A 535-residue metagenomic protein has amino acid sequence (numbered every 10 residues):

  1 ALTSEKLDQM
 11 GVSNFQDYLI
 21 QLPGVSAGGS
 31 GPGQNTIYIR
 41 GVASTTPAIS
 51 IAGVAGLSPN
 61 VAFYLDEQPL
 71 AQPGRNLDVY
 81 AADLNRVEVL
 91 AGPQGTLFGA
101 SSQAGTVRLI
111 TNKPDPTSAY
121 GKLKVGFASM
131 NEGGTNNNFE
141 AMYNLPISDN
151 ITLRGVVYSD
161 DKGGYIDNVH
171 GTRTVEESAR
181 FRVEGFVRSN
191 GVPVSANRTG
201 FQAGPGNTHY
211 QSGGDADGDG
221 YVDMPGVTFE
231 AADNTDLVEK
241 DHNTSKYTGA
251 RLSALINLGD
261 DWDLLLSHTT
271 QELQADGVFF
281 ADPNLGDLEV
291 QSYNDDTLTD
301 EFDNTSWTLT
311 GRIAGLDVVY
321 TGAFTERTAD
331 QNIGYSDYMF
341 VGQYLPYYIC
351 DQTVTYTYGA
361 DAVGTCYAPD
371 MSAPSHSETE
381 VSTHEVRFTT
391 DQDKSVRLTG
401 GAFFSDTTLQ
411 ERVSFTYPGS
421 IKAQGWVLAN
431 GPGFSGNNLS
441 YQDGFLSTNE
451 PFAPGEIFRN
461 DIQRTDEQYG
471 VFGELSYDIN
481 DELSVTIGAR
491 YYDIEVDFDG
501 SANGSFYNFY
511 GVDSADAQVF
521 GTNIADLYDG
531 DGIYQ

Functional and structural regions predicted by a protein language model:
A1-V12, I39-R40, D66, F127-M130: Short, polar/charged loop or turn motifs at beta-strand boundaries
L7, L19, V87-G92, V107-L109 (+1 more regions): Non-catalytic regulatory/gating segments with a bias toward low-complexity or hydrophobic composition
Q16-Q68: Extracytoplasmic beta-strand/coil segments of soluble accessory domains associated with Gram-negative outer-membrane
T36-Y38, I51-A52, V89, S102-V125 (+1 more regions): N-terminal periplasmic accessory domains that precede and gate Gram-negative outer-membrane beta-barrel machines
S44, A128-M130, D160-Y165, D261 (+11 more regions): Structural signature of outer-membrane beta-barrel domains
I51-A91, A141, V183: Short acidic/polar hinge/loop motifs at secondary-structure boundaries that mediate gating or recognition
N131-A275, D303, T379-T383, Q392-S405 (+4 more regions): Transmembrane beta-barrel wall of Gram-negative outer-membrane proteins
I166-K240, D276-Y293, G334-P374, S414-D461 (+1 more regions): Solvent-exposed loop segments that connect transmembrane elements
